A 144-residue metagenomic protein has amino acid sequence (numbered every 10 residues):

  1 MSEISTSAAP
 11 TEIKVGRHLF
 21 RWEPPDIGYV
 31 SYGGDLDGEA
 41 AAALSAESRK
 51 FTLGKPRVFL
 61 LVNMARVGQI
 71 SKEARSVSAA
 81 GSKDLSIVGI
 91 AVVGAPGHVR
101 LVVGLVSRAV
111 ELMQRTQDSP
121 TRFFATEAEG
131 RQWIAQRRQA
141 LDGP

Functional and structural regions predicted by a protein language model:
S2-P144: Amphipathic, Lys/Arg-enriched alpha-helical "gate/interface" segment within cytosolic domains that mediates
